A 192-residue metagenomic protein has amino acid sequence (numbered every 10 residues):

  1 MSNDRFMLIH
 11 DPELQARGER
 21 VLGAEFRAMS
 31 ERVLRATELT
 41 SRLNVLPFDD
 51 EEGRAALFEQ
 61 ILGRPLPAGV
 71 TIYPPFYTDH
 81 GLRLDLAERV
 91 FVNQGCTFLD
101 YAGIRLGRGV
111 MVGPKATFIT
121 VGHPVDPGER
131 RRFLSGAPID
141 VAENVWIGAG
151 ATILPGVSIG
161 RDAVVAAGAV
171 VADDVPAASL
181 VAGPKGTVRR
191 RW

Functional and structural regions predicted by a protein language model:
M1-G69, G186-R189: Terminal amphipathic alpha-helical/low-complexity segments used for targeting or macromolecular assembly
P12-E13, L62, R131, P138 (+1 more regions): Short secondary-structure boundary/capping segments
A55-A56, P75-Y77: Short, glycine/charge-rich beta-strand/loop segments that flank catalytic centers and engage negatively charged groups
T71, F91, W146, V164 (+1 more regions): Short-chain dehydrogenase/reductase
F76-L86, F91-I159, P184-W192: Flexible, glycine/small-residue-enriched loop-and-beta-strand segment within the central core of proteins
V157, A169, V175: Short beta-to-alpha loop/turn elements within the nucleotide-binding domains of ABC transporters
A172-A178, A182: Gly/Pro- and small hydrophobic-enriched strand-loop and loop-to-helix capping segments that sit at the rims
